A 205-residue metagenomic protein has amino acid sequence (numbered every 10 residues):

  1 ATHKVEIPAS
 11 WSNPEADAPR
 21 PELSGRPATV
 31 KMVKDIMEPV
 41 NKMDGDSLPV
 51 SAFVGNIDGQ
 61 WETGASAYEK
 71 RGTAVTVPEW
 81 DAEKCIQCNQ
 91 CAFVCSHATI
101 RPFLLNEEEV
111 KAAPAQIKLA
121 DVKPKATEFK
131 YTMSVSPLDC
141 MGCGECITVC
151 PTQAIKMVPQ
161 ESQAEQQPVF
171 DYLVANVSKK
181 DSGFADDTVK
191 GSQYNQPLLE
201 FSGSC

Functional and structural regions predicted by a protein language model:
A1-C140, I147-C205: Ferredoxin-type iron-sulfur electron-transfer modules and their immediate structural context
